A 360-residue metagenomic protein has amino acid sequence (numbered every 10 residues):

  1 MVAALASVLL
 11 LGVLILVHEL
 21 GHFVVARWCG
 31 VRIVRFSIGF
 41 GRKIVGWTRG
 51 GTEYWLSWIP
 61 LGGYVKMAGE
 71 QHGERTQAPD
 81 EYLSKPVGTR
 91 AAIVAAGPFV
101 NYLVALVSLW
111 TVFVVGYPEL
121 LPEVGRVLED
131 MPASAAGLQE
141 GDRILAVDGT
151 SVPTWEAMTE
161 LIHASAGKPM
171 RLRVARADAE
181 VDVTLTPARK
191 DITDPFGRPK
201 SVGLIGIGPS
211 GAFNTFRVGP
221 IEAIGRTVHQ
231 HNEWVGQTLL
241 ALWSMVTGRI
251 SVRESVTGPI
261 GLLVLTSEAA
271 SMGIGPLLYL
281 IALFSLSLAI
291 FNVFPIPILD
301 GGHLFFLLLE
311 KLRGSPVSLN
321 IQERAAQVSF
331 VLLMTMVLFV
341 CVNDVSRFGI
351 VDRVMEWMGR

Functional and structural regions predicted by a protein language model:
M1-G30, M358: Long, highly hydrophobic alpha-helical transmembrane signal-anchor segments
L11-I15, K66, N101, A105 (+2 more regions): Alpha-helical transmembrane segments of multi-pass membrane proteins
R27-T111, G208-A223, L307-P316: Membrane-embedded helix-turn/re-entrant segments that form the catalytic/gating core of multi-pass membrane enzymes
W28, S108-R126, V351: Aromatic-capped interface at the extracytoplasmic side of an N-terminal signal-anchor transmembrane helix
D80-G88, K190-I290, L304-V328, N343-R360: Functional transmembrane alpha-helices
A133-W155, H231, A325: Conserved PDZ fold ligand-binding element
Q139, L145-A146, E160-S201: PDZ-domain C-terminal substructure recognizer with occasional recognition of PDZ-binding tails
F294-L304: Transmembrane helix boundary and interhelical junction motifs in multipass membrane proteins
